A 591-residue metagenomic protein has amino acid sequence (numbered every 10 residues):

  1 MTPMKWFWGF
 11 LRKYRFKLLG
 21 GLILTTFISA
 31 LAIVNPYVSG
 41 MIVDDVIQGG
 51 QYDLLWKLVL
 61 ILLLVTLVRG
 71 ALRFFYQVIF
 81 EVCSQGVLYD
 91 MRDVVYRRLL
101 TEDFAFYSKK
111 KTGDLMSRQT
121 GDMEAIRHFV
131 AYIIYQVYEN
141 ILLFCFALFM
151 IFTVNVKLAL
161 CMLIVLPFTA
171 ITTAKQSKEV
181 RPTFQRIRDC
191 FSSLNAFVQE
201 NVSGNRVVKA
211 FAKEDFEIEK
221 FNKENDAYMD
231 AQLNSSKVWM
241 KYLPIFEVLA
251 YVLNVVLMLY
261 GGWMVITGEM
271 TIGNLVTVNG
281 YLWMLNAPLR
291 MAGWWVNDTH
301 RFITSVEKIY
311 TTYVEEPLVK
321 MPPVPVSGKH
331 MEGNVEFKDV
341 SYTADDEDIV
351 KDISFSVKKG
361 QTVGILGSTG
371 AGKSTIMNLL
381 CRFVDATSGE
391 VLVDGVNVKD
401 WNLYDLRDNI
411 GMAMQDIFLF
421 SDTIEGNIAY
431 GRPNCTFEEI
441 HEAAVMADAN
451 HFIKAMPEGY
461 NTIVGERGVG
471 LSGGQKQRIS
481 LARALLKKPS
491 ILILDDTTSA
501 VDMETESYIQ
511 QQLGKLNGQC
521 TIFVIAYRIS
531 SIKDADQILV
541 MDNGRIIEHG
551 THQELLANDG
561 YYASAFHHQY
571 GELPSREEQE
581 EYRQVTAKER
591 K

Functional and structural regions predicted by a protein language model:
M1-V34, S39, I47-V59, V68 (+13 more regions): Membrane-integrated ABC transporters
K13, K17-A30, I61-V68, Y132-R186 (+2 more regions): Transmembrane helices of ABC transporter permease
N35-S39, Y76, F80, V95 (+7 more regions): Hydrophobic/aromatic residues in alpha-helical transmembrane segments
Q51-L55, M150-P167, N234-E307, T312-Y313: Helix-loop-helix
Q85, A105, G113, S117 (+5 more regions): Short active-site loops of ABC-family nucleotide-binding domains
T101-A105, G121-V130, I134, Y138 (+8 more regions): An intracellular "coupling" helix at the cytosolic face of ABC transporter transmembrane type-1 domains
G328-K591: ABC-type nucleotide-binding domain
